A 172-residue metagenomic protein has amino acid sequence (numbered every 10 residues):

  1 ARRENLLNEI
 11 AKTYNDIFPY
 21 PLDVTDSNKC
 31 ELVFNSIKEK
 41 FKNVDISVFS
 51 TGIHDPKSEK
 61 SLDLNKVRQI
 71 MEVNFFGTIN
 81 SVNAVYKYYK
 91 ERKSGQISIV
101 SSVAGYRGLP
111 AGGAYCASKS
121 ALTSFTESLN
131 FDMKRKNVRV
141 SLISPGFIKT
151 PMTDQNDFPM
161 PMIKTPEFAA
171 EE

Functional and structural regions predicted by a protein language model:
T13-N28: Rossmann-fold cofactor-recognition segment
S50-D55: Conserved NAD(P)H cofactor-binding loop of Rossmann-fold oxidoreductase domains
S58-M71: Substrate-binding pocket helix/loop in short-chain dehydrogenase/reductase
K60, L109-G113: Active-site loop immediately N-terminal to the catalytic Tyr-X3-Lys motif of short-chain dehydrogenase/reductase
V82, S118: Active-site helix of classical SDR
S102: Residue(s) in the substrate-gating loop at a strand-loop-helix junction that position the organic substrate next
L142, F158-E172: C-terminal helical subdomain
